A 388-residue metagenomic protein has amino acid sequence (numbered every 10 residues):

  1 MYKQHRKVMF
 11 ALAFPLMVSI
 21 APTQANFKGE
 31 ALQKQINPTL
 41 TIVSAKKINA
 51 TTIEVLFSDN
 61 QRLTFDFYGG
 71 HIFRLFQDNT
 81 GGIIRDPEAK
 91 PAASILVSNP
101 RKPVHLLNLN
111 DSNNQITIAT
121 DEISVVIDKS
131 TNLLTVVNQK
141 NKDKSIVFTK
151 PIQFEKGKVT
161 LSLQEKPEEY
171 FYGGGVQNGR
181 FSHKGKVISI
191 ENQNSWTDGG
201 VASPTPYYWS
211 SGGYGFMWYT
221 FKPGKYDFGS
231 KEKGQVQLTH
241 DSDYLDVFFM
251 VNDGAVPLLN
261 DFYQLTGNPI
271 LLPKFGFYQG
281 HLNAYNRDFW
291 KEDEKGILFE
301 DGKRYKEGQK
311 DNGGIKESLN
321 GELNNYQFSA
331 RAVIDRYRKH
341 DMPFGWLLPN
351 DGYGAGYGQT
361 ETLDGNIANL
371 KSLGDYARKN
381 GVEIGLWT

Functional and structural regions predicted by a protein language model:
M1-Y2, A21-T23: Intrinsic low-complexity/disordered segments
Y2-F10: Bacterial N-terminal signal peptides that target proteins for export
A11, P273, N366-N369: Alpha-helix initiation/capping motif
A11-S19: Bacterial N-terminal signal peptides
P22-N283, F289-D335, W346-N350, I384-T388: N-terminal accessory segment at the very beginning of proteins
A89-L96, P343-T388: Aromatic- and carboxylate-enriched substrate-binding clefts and catalytic-loop regions of carbohydrate-active enzymes
Y337-D341: Acidic (Asp/Glu)-rich catalytic clusters
